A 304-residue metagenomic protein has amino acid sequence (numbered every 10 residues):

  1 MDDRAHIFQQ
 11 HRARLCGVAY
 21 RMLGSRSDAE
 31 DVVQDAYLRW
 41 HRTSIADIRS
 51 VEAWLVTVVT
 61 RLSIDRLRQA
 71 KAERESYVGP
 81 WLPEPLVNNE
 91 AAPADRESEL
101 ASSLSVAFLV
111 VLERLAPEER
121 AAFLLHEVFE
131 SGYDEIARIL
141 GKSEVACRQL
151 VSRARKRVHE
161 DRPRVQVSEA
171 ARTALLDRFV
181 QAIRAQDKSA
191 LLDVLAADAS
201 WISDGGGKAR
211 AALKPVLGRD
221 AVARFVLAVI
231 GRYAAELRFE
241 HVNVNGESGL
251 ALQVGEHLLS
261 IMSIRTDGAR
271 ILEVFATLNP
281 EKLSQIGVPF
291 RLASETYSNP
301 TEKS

Functional and structural regions predicted by a protein language model:
M1-Y37, H41-A182, Q186-A190, V194: Active-site-adjacent scaffolding segments
L191, A199, A269: Hydrophobic pocket/interface hotspot
A197-F239: A solvent-exposed, acidic/Ser-Thr-rich amphipathic alpha-helical stretch
Y233-A235, N243-N245, E256-L258: Short solvent-exposed loop/turn micro-motifs enriched in small/polar/acidic residues
H241-V242, L252: Short acidic-hydrophobic surface loop/beta-edge motif
E247-I271, F275-T277: Exposed beta-sheet edge and beta->alpha loop/turn motif
T277-S304: Low-complexity, intrinsically disordered terminal/linker segments enriched in charged and Gly/Pro repeats
